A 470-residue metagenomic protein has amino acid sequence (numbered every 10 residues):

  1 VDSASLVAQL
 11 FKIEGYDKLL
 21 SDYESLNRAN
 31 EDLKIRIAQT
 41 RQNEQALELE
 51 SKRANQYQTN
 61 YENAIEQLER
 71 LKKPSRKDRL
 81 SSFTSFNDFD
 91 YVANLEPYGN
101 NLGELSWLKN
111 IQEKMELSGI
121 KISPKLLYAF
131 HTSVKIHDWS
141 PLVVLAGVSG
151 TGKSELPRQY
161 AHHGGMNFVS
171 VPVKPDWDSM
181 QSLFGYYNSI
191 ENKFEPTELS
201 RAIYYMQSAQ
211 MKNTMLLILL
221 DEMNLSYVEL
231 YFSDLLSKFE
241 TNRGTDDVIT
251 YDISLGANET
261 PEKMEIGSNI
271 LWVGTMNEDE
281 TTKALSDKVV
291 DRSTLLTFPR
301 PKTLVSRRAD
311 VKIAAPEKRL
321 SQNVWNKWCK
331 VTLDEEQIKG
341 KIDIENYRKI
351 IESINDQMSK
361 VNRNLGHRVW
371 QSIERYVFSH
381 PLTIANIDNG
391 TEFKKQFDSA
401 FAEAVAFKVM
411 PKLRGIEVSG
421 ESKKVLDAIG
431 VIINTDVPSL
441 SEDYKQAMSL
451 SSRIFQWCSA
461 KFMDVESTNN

Functional and structural regions predicted by a protein language model:
V1-S5, L10-A54, Q58-S75: Heptad-repeat positions
D2, D17, D22, D32 (+21 more regions): Acidic-enriched, low-complexity/disordered segments with a strong bias for Aspartate over Glutamate
D2-S3, K12-Y16, N30, N43 (+12 more regions): Serine/threonine-rich low-complexity intrinsically disordered regions
L6-I13, L19-L20, I35-I37, I65 (+19 more regions): Weak global preference for isoleucine
L6-L10, L80-F83, L220, F393 (+1 more regions): Extended hydrophobic/Leu-rich segments
A46-N323: AAA+ P-loop NTPase catalytic core and its hallmark functional loops
D90-N94, N101, L105, K109-N110 (+1 more regions): Alpha-helical lid/collar subdomain of P-loop NTPases
